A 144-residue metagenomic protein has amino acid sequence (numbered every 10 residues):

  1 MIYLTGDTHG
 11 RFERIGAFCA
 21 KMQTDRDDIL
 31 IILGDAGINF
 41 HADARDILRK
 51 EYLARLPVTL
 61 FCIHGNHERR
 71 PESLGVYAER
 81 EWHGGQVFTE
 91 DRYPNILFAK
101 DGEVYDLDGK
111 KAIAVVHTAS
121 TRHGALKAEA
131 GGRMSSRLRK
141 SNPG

Functional and structural regions predicted by a protein language model:
M1-Y3: Extreme N-terminal starter segment of soluble prokaryotic enzymes
T5, R11-L107: Core catalytic region of metal-dependent phosphoesterases/phosphodiesterases, especially metallo-beta-lactamase-like
G109-G144: Active-site-proximal loop/helix segment associated with metal-binding centers of metalloenzymes
